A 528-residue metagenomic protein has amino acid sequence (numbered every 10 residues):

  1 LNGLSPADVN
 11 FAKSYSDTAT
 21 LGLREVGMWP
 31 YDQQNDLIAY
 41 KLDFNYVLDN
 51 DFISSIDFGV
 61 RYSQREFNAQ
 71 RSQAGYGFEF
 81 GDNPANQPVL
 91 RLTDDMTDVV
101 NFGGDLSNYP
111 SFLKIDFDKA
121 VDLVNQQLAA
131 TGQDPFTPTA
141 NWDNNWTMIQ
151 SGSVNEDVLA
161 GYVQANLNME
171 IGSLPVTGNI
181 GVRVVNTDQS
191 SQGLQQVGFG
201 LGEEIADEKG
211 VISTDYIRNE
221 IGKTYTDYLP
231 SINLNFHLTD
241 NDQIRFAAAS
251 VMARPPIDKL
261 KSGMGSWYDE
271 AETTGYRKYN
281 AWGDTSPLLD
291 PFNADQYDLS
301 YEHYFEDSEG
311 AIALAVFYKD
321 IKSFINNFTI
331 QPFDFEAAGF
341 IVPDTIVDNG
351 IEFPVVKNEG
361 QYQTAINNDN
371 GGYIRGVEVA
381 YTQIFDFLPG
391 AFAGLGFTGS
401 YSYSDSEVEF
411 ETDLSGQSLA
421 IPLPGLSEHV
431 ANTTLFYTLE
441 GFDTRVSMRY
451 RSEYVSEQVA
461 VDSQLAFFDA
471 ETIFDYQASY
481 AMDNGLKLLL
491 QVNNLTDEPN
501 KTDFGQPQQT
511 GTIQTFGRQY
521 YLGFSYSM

Functional and structural regions predicted by a protein language model:
L1-R24, S72, G81-Q150, A206-I217 (+2 more regions): Flexible glycine-rich, low-complexity coil/linker segments exposed to the extracellular/periplasmic environment
V26-Y31, W146-G152, T214-I221, G283-P287 (+6 more regions): Extracellular loop and loop/strand-boundary signature of outer-membrane beta-barrel proteins
D32, D36-I38, Y46, V60-N68 (+12 more regions): Transmembrane beta-strands of outer-membrane beta-barrel pores
Y40-Y46, G161-L167, I232-F236, L289 (+9 more regions): Residues on the lipid-exposed face of transmembrane beta-strands in outer-membrane beta-barrel proteins
V47-I56, R71, E170-T177, N241 (+4 more regions): Short loop/turn motifs that connect adjacent beta-strands in outer-membrane beta-barrel proteins
F80, R449-V459, S479-M528: C-terminal beta-signal and adjacent terminal beta-strands/loops of Gram-negative outer-membrane beta-barrel proteins
R245, K259, A271-T274, K278-G283 (+2 more regions): Membrane-embedded beta-barrel scaffold of Gram-negative outer-membrane proteins
Y318-D320, E336-Q458: Gram-negative outer-membrane beta-barrel transporters
